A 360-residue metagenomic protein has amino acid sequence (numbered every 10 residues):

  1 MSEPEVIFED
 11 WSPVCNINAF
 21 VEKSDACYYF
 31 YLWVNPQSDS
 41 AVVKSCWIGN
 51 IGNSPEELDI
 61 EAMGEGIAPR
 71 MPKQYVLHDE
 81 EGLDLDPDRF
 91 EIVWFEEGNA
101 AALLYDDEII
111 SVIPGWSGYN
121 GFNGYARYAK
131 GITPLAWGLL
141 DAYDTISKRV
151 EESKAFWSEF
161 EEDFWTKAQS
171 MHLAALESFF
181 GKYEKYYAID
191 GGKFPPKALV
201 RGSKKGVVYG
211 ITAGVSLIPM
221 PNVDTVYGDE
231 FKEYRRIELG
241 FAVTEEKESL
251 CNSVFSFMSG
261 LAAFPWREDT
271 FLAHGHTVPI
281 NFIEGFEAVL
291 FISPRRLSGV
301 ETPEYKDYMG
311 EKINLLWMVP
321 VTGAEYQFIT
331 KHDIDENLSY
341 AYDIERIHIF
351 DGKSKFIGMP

Functional and structural regions predicted by a protein language model:
M1-P360: Short linear motifs embedded in intrinsically disordered, proline/glycine-rich low-complexity segments
